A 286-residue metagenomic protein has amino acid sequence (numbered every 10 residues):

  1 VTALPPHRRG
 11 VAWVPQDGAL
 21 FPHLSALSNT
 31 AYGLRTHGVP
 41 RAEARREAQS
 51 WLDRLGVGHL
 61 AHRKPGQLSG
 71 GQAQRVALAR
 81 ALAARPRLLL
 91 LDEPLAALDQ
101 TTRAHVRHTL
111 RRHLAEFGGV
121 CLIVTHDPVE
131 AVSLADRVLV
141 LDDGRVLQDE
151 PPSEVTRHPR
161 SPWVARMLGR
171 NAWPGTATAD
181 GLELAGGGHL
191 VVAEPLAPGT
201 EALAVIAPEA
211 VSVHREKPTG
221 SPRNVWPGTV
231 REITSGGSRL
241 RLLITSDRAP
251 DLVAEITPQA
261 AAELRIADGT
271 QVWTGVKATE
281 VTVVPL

Functional and structural regions predicted by a protein language model:
V1: Short clusters of hydrophobic/aromatic residues that line enzyme substrate/ligand-binding pockets
L4, L98, V155-H158, M167 (+2 more regions): Residues that scaffold the ATP/ADP-binding catalytic core of kinase and kinase-like folds
H7: Phosphate/pyrophosphate-binding loop motifs in nucleotide- or prenyl diphosphate-using proteins
G10, Q16, L20-R160: ABC ATPase nucleotide-binding domains
W13, W51, W163, W226 (+1 more regions): Tryptophan-centered motif/residue detector
P151-T178: ABC transporter nucleotide-binding domain
N171-L286: Non-catalytic connector elements of ABC transporters
